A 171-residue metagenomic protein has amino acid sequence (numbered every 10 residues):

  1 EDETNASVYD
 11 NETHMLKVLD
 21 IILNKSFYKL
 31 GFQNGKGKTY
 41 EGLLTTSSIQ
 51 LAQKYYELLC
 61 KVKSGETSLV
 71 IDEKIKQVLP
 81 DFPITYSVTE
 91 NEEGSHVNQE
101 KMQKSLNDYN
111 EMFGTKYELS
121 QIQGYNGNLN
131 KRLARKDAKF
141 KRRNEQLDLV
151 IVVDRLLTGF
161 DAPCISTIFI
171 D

Functional and structural regions predicted by a protein language model:
E1-N5, I168-D171: Short intrinsically disordered, low-complexity coil segments enriched in acidic
D2-V150: Conserved C-terminal RecA-like helicase domain
L149-V152, L156-D171: A short beta-strand element within the Helicase C-terminal
